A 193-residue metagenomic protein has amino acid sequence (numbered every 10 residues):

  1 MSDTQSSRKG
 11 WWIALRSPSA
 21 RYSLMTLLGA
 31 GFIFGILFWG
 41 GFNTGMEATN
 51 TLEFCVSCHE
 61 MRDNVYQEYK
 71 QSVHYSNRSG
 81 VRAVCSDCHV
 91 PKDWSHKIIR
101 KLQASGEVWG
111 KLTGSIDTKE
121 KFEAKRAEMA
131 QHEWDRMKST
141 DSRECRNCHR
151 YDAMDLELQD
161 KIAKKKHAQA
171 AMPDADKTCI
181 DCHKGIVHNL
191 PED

Functional and structural regions predicted by a protein language model:
S2-D193: Short sequence/structural segments immediately N-terminal
